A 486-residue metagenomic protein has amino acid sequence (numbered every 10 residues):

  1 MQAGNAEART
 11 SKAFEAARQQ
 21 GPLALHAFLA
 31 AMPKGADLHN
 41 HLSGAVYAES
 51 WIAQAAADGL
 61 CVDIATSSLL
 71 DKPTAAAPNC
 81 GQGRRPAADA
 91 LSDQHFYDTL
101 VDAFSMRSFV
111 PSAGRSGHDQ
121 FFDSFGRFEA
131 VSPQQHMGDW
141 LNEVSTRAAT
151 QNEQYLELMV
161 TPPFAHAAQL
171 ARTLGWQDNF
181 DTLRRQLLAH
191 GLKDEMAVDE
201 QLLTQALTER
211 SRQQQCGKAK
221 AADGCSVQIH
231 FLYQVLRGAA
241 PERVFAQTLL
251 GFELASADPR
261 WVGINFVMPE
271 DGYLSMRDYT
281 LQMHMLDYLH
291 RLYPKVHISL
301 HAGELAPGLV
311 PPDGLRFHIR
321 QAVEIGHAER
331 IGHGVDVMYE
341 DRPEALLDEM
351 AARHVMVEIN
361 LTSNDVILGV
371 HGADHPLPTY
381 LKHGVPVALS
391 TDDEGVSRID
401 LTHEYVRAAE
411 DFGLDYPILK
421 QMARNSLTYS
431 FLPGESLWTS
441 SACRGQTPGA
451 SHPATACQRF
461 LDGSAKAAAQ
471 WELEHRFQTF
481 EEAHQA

Functional and structural regions predicted by a protein language model:
M1-A486: Metal-cofactor-binding active-site regions of metalloenzymes
